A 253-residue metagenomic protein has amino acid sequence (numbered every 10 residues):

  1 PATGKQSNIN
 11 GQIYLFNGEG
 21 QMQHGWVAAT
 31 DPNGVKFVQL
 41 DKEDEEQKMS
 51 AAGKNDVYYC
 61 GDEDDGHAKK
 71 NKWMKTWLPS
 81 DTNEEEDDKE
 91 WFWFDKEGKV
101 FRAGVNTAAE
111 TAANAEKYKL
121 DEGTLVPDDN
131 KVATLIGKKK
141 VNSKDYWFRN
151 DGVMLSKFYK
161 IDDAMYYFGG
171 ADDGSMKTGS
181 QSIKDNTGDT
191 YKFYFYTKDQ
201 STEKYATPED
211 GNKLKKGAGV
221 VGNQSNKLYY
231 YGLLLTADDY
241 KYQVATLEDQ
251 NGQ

Functional and structural regions predicted by a protein language model:
P1-Q253: Extracellular adhesion/carbohydrate-binding repeat motifs centered on closely spaced tryptophans
